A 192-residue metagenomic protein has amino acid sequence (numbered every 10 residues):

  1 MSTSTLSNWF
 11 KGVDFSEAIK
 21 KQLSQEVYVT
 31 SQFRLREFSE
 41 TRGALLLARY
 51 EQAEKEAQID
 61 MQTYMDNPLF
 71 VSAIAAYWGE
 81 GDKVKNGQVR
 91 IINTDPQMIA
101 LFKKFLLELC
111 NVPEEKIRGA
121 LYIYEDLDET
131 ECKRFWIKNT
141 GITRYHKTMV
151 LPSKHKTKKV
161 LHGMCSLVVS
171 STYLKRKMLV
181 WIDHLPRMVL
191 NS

Functional and structural regions predicted by a protein language model:
G12: Alpha-helical DNA-recognition elements
S16-L35: Short Lys/Arg-enriched helix C-cap and helix-to-coil transition segments that create basic nucleic-acid-contact patches
R34-A100: Helix-turn-helix/homeodomain-like alpha-helical modules used for DNA recognition and transcription-factor dimerization
G87-D126: Conserved, aromatic- and glycine-enriched, well-ordered alpha/beta core segments that occur as contiguous structural
C110-R118, I123-S192: C-terminal regulatory/effector modules of DNA-binding transcriptional regulators
